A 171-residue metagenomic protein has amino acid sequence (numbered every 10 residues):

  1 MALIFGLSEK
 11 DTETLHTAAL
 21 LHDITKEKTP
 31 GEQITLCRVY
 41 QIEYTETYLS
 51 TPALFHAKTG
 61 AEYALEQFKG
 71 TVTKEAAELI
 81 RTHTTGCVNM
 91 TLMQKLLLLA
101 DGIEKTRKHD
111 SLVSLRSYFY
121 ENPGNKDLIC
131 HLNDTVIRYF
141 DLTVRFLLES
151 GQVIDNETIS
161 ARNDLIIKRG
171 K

Functional and structural regions predicted by a protein language model:
M1-E9, L21-T25, E66-K74, R81-K171: Divalent metal-dependent phosphate-bond-processing catalytic cores, especially two-metal-ion Mg2+/Mn2+ enzymes that act
T12-T45, G60, E78-G86: His-Asp-centered metal-binding catalytic motifs of divalent-metal-dependent phosphohydrolases/nucleases
I34-Y40, L54-F55, G70, A76 (+2 more regions): Short amphipathic alpha-helical segments, especially helix-boundary/capping motifs
E46-K58: Active-site metal-coordination segments of metallo-dependent hydrolases
H56-E66: Alpha-helical segment that forms one wall of the substrate-binding/catalytic cleft in peptidoglycan-active domains
